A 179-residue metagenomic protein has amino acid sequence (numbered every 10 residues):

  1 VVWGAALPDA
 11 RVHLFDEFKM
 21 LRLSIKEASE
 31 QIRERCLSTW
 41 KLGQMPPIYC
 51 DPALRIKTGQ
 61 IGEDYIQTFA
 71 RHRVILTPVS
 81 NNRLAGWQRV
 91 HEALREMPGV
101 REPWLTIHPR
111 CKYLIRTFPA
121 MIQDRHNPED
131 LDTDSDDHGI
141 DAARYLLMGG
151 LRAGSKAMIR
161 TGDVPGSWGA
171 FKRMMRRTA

Functional and structural regions predicted by a protein language model:
V1-A6: Gly/Thr-rich phosphate-binding beta-strand-loop-beta motif of the actin/hexokinase/Hsp70
L7-D130, L151-A157, T161-D163, G169-A179: Mg2+-dependent endonuclease catalytic cores in nucleic-acid-processing enzymes, primarily RNase H-like
T133-I159: Acidic, Mg2+-coordinating catalytic module of metal-dependent nucleases/exonucleases that use a two-metal-ion mechanism
